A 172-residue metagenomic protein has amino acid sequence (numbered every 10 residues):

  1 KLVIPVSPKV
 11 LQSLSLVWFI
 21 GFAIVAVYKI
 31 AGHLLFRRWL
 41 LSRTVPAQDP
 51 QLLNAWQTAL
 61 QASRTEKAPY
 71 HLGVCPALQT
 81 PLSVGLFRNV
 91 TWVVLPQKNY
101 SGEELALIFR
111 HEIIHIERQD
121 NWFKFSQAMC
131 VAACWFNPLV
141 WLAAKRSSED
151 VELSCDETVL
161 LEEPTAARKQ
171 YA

Functional and structural regions predicted by a protein language model:
K1-A172: Membrane-embedded and juxtamembrane structural elements of multi-pass membrane proteins
